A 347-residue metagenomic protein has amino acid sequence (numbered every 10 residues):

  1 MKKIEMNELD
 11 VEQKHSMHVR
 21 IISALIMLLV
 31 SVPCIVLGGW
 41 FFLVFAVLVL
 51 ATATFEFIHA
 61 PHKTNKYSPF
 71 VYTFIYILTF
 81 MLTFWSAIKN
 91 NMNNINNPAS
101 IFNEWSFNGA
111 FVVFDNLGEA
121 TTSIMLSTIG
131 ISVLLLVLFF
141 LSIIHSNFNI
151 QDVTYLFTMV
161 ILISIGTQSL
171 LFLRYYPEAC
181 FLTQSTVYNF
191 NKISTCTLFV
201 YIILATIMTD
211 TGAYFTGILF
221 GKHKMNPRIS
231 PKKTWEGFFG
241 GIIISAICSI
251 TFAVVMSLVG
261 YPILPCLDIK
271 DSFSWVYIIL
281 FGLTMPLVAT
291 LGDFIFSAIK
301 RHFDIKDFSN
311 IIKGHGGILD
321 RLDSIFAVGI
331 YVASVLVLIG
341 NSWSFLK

Functional and structural regions predicted by a protein language model:
K2-L283: Membrane-embedded alpha-helical bundles of polytopic integral membrane proteins
A205-M208, V288-G292: Short helix-coil transition sites and intra-membrane helix breaks within transmembrane domains of multi-pass
G217-L219, A298-F303, F326, I330-Y331: Re-entrant/interfacial helical elements at transmembrane boundaries that shape and gate the permeation pathway
N226-F239, F308-L322: Membrane-interface alpha-helices at helix entry/exit sites of multi-pass transporters
L283-L291, I318-F326: Hydrophobic transmembrane alpha-helical segments of multi-pass transport and channel proteins
I295-I311: Interfacial helix-loop-helix junctions of multi-pass membrane proteins
R321-L338: Final/C-terminal transmembrane alpha-helix of multipass membrane proteins
V335-K347: Juxtamembrane boundary at the C-terminal end of a transmembrane helix
